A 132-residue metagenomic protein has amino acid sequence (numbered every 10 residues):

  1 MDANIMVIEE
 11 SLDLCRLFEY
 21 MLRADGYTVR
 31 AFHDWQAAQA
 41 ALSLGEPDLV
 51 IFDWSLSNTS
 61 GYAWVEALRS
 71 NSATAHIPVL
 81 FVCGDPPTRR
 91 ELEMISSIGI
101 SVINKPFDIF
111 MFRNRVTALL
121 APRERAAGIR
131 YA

Functional and structural regions predicted by a protein language model:
S11-R30: Two-component/phosphorelay signaling modules centered on CheY-like receiver
F32-Q36, I109: Conserved Asp/Asn-Gly motif in the active-site loop of CheY-like receiver
D34, S60-E66: Acidic catalytic/metal-coordinating carboxylates
G45-L56: Active-site beta3 strand of CheY-like receiver
E46-D48, A73-P78: His-Asp phosphorelay/catalytic-motif detector in bacterial-type signaling
A63, D85-N104, F110, N114: Alpha4 helix (beta4-alpha4-beta5 surface) of REC/receiver domains from two-component response regulators
L80-V82: Hydrophobic/aromatic residues positioned on beta-strands within the core alpha/beta folds
T117-A132: The C-terminal output helix
